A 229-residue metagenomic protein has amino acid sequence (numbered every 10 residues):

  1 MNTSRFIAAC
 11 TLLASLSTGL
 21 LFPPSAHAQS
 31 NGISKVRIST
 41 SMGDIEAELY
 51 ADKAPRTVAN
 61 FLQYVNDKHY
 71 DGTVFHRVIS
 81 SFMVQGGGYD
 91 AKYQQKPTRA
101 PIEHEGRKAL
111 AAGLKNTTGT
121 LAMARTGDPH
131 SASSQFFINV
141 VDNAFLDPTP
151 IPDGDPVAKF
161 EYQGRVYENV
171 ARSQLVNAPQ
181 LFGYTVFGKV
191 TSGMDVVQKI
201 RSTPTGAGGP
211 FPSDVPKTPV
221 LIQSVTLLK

Functional and structural regions predicted by a protein language model:
T3, C10, L20-K229: Cyclophilin-like peptidyl-prolyl cis-trans isomerases
A8-L12, L16: Hydrophobic helical h-region of N-terminal Sec-dependent signal peptides in bacterial secretory/periplasmic proteins
